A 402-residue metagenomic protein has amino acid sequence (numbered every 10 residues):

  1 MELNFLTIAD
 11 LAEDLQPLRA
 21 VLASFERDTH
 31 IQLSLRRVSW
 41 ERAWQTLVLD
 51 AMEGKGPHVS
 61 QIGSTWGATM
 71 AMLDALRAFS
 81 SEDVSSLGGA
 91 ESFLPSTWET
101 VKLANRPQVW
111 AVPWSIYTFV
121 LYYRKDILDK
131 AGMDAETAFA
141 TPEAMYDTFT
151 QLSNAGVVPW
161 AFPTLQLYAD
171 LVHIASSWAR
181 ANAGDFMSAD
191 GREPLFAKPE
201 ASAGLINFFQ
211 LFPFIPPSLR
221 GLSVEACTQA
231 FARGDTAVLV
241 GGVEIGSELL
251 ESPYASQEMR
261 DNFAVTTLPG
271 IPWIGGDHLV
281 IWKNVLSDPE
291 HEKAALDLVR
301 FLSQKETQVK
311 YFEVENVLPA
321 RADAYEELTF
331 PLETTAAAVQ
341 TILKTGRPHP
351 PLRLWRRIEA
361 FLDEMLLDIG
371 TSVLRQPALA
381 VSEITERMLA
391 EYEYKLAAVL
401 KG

Functional and structural regions predicted by a protein language model:
M1, L33, D129, A135 (+1 more regions): Conserved C-terminal helix/tail region of periplasmic/extracytoplasmic solute-binding proteins
M1-A68, A75, A90-E91, L379 (+2 more regions): Conserved N-terminal structural module of periplasmic/extracytoplasmic solute-binding proteins
I8, I174, I206-H291: Extracytoplasmic/periplasmic substrate-binding proteins
S64-V120, R260-A264: Hinge/lid segment of periplasmic solute-binding proteins
S80-F93, A138, T164-L165, N182-A203 (+1 more regions): Short, solvent-exposed loop/beta-turn-alpha elements that line the ligand-binding surface or hinge of extracytoplasmic
R106-P113, E143-E193, T236: Extracytoplasmic/periplasmic solute-binding protein
Y146-S153, D190-G221: Glycine-centered hinge/linker elements that transmit conformational signals in sensory and ligand-binding systems
E248-E258, P269-M365: C-terminal lobe and pocket-closing loops of periplasmic/extracytoplasmic Venus-flytrap solute-binding proteins
